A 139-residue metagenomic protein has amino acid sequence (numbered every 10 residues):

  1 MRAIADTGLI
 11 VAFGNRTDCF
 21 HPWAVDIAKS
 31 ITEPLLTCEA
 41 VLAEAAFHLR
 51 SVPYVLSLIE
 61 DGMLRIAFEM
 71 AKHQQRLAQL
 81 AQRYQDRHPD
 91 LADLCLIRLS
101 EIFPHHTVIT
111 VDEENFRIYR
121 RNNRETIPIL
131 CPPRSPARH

Functional and structural regions predicted by a protein language model:
M1-T37, H48-S57, N122-N123, L130-R138: Short, well-structured N-terminal submotif of metal-dependent ribonuclease cores
F20-A24, V41, S51-V55, H73-L77 (+2 more regions): Amphipathic alpha-helical interface surfaces
S30-L35, M63-R65, I102-T107: Short active-site oxyanion
Y54-K72: Helix-adjacent hinge/juxtasegments
A67-E113: Active-site neighborhoods of divalent-metal-dependent phosphate/nucleic-acid chemistry enzymes
P104-H139: Acidic, PIN/NYN-like endoribonuclease modules and their adjacent C-terminal/linker elements
